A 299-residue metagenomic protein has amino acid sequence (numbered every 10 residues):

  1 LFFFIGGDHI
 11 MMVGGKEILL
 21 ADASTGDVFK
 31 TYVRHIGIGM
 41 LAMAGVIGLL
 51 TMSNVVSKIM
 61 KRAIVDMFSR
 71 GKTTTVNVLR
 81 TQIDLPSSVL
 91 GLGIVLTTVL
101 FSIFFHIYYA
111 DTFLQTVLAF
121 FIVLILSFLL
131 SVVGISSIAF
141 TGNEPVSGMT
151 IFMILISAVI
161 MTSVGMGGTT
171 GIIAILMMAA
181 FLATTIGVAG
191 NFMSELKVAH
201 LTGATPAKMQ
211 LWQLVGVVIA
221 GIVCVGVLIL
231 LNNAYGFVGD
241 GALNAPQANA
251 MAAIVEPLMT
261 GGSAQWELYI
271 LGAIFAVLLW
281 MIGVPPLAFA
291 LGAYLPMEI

Functional and structural regions predicted by a protein language model:
L1-I299: Alpha-helical multipass membrane-protein architecture
